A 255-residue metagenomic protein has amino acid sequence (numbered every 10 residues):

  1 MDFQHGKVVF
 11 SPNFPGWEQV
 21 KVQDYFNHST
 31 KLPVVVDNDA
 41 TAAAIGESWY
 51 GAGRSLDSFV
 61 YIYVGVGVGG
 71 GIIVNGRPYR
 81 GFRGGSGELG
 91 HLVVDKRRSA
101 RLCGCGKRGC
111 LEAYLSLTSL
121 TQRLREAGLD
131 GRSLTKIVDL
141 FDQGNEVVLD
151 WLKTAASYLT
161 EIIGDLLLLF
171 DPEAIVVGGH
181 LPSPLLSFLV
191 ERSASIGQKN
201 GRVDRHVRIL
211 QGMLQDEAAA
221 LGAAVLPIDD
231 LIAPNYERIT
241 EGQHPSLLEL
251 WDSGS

Functional and structural regions predicted by a protein language model:
M1-Q4, T41-A44, G69, Y79 (+2 more regions): Short, active-site-adjacent cap segments at secondary-structure transitions
M1-V22: Gly/Ser/Thr-rich active-site cleft segment
F3, N38-A40, S48, L89 (+1 more regions): Generic detector of well-ordered alpha-helical packing
F3-H5, D24, H28-L32, L56 (+2 more regions): ATP-binding/phosphotransfer module of carbohydrate and carboxylate kinases, centering on a glycine-rich
Q23, V34, N38-F59: Conserved phosphate-binding catalytic cores of ATP/NTP-utilizing and phosphoryl-transfer enzymes
D39, G65, A223: Active-site glycine-centered loops adjacent to acidic/histidine catalytic or metal-binding residues that shape
A52-Y114: Glycine-rich phosphate-binding loop of actin/hexokinase-like ATP-binding domains
